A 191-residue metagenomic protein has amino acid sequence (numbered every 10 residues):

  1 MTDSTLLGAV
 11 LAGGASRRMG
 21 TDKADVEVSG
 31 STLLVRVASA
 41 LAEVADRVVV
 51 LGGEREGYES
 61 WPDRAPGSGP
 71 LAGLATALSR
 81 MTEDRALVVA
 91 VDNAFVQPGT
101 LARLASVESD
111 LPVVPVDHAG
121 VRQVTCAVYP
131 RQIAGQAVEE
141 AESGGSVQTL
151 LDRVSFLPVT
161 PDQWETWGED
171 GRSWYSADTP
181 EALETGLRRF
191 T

Functional and structural regions predicted by a protein language model:
M1-L7, P180, E184-T191: Short, low-complexity, intrinsically disordered N-terminal peptides in bacterial proteins
T2-T125, R131-G145, T149-S173: Nucleotide and nucleotide-moiety/phosphate-recognizing core
P130, T179: Short, conserved phosphate/pyrophosphate- and ester-handling motifs at nucleotide-, phospho-/glycolipid
Y175-A177: Conserved anion/nucleotide-ligand pocket segment
